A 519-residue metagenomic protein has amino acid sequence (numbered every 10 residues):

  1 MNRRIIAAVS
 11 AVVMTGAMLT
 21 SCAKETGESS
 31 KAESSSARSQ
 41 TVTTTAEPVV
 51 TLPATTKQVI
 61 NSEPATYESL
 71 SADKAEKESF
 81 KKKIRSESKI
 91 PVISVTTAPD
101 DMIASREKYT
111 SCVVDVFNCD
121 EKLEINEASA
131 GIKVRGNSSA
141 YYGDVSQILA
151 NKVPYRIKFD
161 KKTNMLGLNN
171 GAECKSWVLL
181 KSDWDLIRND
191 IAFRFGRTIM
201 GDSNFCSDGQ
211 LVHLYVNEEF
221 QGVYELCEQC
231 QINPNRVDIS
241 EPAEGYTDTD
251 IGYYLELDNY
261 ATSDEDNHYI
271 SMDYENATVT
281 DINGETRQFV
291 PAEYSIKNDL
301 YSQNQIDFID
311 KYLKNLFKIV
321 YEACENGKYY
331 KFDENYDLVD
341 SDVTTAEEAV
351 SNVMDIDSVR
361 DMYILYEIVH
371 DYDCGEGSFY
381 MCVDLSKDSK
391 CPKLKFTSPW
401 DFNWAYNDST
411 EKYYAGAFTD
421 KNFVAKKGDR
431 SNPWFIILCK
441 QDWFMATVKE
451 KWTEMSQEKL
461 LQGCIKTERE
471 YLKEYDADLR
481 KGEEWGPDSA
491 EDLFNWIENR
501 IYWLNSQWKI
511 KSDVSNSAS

Functional and structural regions predicted by a protein language model:
M1-R3, G27-K31, A490, F494: Short intrinsically disordered, low-complexity coil segments enriched in acidic
N2-E25: Sec-dependent N-terminal signal peptides of Gram-positive bacterial secreted proteins and lipoproteins
V9-S10, A37, S506: A periodicity- and composition-biased signal for non-globular, repetitive helical segments
A17, E28, T43-E47: Serine/threonine-rich, low-complexity intrinsically disordered segments
M18-R38: Sec-dependent signal peptide cleavage junction
C22, V42, E47-S519: Phosphate/dinucleotide-binding and metal-coordinating scaffold of catalytic cores in nucleotide-dependent enzymes
